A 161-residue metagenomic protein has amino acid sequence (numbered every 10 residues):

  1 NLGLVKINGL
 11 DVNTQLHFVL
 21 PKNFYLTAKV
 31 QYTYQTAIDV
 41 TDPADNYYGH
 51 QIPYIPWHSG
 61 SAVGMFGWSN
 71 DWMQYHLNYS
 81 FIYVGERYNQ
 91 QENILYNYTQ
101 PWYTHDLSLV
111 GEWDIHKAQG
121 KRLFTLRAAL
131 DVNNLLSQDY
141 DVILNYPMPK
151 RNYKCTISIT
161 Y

Functional and structural regions predicted by a protein language model:
N1-L2, A44-I52, E92-N97, Y140-N145: Extracellular loop and loop/strand-boundary signature of outer-membrane beta-barrel proteins
N1-R87: Gram-negative outer-membrane beta-barrel transporters
N8, F24, H58, Y103 (+2 more regions): Exposed loop/turn and edge beta-strand positions of beta-sandwich/beta-sheet ligand-binding modules
V19-P21, I55, Q100, K121 (+1 more regions): Surface-exposed coil/turn segments at beta-strand junctions on protein surfaces, enriched
H58-F66, Y103-G111, R151-I159: Feature captures outer-membrane beta-barrel proteins of Gram-negative bacteria and organelles
D71, I82-Q90, V110-Y161: C-terminal beta-signal and adjacent terminal beta-strands/loops of Gram-negative outer-membrane beta-barrel proteins
Q74, W102-D106, R127: Active-site lining segments that contact anionic ligands and/or coordinate catalytic metals
V84, Y96-D106: Outer-membrane beta-barrel transmembrane domain signature
